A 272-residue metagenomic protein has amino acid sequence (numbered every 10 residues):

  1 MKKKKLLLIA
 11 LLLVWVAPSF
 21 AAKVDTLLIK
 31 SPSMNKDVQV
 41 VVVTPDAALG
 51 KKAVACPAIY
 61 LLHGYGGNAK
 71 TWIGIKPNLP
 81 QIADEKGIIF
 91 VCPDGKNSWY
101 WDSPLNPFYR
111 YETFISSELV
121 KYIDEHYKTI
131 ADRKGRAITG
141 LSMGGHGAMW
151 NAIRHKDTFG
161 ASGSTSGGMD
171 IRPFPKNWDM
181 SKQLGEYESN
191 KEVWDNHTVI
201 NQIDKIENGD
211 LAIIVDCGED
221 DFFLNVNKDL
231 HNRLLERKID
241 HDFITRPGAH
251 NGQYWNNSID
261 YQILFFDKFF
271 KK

Functional and structural regions predicted by a protein language model:
M1-K2: N-terminal secretory signal peptides that target proteins for export/translocation
K5-W15: Sec-dependent N-terminal signal peptides
P18: Conserved catalytic core of nucleotide polymerization and phosphodiester-bond processing enzymes
A21-K272: Non-catalytic cap/lid and distal C-terminal segments of serine-dependent acyl enzymes
